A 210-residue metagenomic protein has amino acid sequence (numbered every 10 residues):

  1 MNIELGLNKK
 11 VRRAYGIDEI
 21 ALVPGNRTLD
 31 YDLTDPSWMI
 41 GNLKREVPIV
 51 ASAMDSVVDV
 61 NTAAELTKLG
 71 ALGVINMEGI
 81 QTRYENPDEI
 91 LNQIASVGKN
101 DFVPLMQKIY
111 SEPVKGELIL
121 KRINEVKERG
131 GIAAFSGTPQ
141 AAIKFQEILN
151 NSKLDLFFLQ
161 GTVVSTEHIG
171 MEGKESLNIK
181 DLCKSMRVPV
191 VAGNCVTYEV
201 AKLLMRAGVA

Functional and structural regions predicted by a protein language model:
M1-A210: Active-site entrance/lid segments in N-terminal catalytic domains of soluble metabolic enzymes
